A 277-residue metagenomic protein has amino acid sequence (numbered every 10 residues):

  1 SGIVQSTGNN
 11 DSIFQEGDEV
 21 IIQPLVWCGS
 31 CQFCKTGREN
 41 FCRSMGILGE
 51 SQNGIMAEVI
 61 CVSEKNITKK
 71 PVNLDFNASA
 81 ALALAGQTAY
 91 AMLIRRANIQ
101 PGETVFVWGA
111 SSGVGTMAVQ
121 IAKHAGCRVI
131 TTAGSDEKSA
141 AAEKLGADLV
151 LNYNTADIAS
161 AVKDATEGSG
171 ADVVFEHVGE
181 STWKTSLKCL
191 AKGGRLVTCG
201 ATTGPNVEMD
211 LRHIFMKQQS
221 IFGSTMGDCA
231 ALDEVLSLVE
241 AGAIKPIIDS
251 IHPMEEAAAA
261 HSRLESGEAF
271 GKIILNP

Functional and structural regions predicted by a protein language model:
S1-K35, N66, P71-N73: Glycine-rich beta-strand-centered segment in the early N-terminal region that forms part of a ligand/cofactor-binding
I21, F106, V174-F175: N-terminal Rossmann-like NAD(P) cofactor-binding module of classical short-chain dehydrogenase/reductase
L25-K65: Cysteine-cluster motifs in flexible loop/terminal segments that predominantly coordinate metals
V72-A156, E180: Mid-domain Rossmann-like dinucleotide-binding core that forms the NAD(H)/NADP(H) cofactor-binding site
V105, G168, E240-S250, A259-P277: C-terminal capping/lid region of NAD(P)-dependent oxidoreductase domains
A125, A133-D136, H177-I247, N276-P277: Glycine-rich phosphate-binding loop and adjacent beta-alpha segment of Rossmann(oid) nucleotide-cofactor-binding
I158-G168: Short amphipathic alpha-helix with an adjacent loop that forms part of the alpha/beta core around
